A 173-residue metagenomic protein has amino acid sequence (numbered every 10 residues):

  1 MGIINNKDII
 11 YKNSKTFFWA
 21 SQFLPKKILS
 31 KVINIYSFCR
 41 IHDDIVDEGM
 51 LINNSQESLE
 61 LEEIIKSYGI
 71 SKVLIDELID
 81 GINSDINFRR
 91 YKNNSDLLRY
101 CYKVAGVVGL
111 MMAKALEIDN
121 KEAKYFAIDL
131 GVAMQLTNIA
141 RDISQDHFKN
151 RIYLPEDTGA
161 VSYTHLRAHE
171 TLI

Functional and structural regions predicted by a protein language model:
M1-I35, L51, S95-L130: Alpha-helical phosphate/pyrophosphate-handling elements in metalloenzyme active cores
S30-E48, K124-I152: Active-site alpha-helical segments that house and flank conserved acidic catalytic motifs for diphosphate chemistry
D44-R99: N-terminal, motif-rich segments that launch catalysis or mediate targeting to/interaction with membranes, typified by
N53-L59, H147-Y163: Functional transmembrane or membrane-interface alpha-helices that line membrane-embedded catalytic, ligand-binding
I64, Y68-S71, L78-R89, V104-V107 (+3 more regions): Mid-sequence acidic-hydrophobic segments that form the walls of catalytic/ligand-binding cavities or oligomerization
H165-I173: Single conserved hydrophobic/aromatic residue that forms the stacking wall/gate of nucleotide- or nucleobase-binding
